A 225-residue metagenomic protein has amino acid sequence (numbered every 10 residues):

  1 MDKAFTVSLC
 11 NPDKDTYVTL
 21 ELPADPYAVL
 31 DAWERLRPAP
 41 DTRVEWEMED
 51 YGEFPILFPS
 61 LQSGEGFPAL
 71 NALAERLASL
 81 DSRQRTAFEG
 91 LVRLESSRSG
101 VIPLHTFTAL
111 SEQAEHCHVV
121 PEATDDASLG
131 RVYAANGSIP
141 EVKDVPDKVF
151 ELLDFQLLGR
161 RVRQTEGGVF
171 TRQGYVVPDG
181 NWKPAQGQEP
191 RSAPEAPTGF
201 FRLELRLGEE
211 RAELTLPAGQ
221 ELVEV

Functional and structural regions predicted by a protein language model:
M1-V225: Long, charge-dense low-complexity segments
